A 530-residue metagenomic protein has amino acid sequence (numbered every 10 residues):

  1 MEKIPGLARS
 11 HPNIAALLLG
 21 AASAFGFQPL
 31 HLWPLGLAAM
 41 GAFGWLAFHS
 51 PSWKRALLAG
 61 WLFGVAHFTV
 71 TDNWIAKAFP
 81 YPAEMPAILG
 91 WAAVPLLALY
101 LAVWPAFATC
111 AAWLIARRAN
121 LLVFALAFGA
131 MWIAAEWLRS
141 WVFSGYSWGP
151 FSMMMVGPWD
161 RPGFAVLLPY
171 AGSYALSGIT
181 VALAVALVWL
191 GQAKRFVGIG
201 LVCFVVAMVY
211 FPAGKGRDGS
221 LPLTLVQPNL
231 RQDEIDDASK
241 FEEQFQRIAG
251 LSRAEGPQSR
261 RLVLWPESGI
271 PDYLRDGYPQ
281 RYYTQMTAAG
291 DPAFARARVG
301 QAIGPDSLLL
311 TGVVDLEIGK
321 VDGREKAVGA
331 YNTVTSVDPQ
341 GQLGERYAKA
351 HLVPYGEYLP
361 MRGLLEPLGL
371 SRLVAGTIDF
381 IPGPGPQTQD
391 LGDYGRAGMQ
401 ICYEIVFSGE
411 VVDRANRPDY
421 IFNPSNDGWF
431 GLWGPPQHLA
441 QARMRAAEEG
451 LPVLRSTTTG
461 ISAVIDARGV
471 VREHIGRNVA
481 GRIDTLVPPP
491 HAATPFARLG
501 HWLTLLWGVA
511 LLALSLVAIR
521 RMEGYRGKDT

Functional and structural regions predicted by a protein language model:
E2-F211, G431-L432, A442-R445, T459 (+4 more regions): Membrane-embedded alpha-helical bundles of multi-pass enzymes that act on lipidic or dolichyl-linked glycan substrates
A24-F27, C110, L225, V334-S336 (+3 more regions): Conserved hydrophobic/aromatic beta-strand scaffold that supports enzyme active sites
F27-A42, H67-W74, Q227-P228, R260-R281 (+2 more regions): Short, conserved active-site loops that position catalytic residues or coordinate cofactors/metal ions across diverse
K77-A92, L96, S140-A171, E325-S408: Active-site catalytic loop in hydrolytic enzyme cores
L97, L101, L262, I270 (+5 more regions): CN hydrolase (nitrilase-like) catalytic-core segments centered on the catalytic cysteine and neighboring Lys/Glu
A108, A249-R253, P386: Generic structural signal for well-ordered alpha-helices, preferentially at hydrophobic/aromatic core positions
V185, G319, L352-G356, V406-S408 (+2 more regions): A short local loop/turn or secondary-structure capping micro-motif enriched for an aromatic residue
F211-P354, G392-D393, M399, Y403: Soluble catalytic regions of membrane-associated enzymes that act on cell-envelope and secretory-pathway components
